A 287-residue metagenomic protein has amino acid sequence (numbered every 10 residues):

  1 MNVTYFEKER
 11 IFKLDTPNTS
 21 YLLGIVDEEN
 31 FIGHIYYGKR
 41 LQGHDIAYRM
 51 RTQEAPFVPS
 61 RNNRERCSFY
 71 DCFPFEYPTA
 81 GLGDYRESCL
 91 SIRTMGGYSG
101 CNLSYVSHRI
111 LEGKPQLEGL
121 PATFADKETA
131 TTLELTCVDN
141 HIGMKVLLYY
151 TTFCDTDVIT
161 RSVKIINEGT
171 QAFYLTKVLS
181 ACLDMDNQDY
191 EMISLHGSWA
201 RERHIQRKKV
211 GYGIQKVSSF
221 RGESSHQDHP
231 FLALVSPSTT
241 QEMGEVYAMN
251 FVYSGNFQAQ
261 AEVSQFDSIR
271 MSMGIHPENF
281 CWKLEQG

Functional and structural regions predicted by a protein language model:
M1: Active-site microenvironment of metallo-dependent hydrolases
Y5, R10-K13, Y21, F31-E262 (+2 more regions): Polysaccharide-binding surfaces and accessory modules of carbohydrate-active proteins
N18, V163, G287: Conserved, mostly hydrophobic/aromatic
